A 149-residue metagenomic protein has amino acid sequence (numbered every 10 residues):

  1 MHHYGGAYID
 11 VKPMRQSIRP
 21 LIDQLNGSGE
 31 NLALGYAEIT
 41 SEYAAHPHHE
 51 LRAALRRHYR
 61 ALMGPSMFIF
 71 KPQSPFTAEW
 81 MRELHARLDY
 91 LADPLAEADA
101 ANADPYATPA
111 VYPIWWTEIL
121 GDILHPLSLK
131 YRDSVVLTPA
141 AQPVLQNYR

Functional and structural regions predicted by a protein language model:
M1-I9: A conserved donor-nucleotide-binding helix/loop in the catalytic core of Leloir-type glycosyltransferases
I9-R149: Glycosyltransferase-associated regions of secretory-pathway enzymes, highlighting luminal stem/catalytic domains
